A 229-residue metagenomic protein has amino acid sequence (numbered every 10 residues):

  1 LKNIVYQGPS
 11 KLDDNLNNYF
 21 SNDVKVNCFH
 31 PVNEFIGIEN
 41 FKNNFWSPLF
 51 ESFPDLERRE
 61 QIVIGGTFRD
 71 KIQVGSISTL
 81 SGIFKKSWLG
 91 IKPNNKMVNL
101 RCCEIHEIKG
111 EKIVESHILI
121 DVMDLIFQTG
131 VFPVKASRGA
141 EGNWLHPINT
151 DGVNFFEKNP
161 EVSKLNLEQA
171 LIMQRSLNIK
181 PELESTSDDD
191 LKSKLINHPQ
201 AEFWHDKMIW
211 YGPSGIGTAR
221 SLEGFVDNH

Functional and structural regions predicted by a protein language model:
L1-H229: C-terminal and inter-domain tail/linker signature
